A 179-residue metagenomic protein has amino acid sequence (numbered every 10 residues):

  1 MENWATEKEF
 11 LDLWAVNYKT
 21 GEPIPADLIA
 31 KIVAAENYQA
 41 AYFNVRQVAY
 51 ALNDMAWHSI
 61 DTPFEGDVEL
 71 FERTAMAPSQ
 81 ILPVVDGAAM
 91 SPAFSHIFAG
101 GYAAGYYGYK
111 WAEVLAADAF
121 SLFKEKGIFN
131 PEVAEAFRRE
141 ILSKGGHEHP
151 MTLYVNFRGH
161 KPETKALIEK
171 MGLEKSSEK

Functional and structural regions predicted by a protein language model:
M1-K179: Cation-handling catalytic/transport regions enriched in His/Asp/Glu
